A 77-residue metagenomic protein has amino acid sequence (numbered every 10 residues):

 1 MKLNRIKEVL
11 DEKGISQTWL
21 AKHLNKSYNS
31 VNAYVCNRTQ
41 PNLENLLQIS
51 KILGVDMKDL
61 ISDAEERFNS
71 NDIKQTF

Functional and structural regions predicted by a protein language model:
N4-H23: Short basic helix-loop element that most often maps to the first helix and adjoining turn of HTH DNA-binding modules
E8, G14, A33, D59-F77: Short, charged recognition helix plus adjacent turn of helix-turn-helix-like nucleic-acid-binding domains
T18, N29, K58: Key DNA-contact positions within bacterial/archaeal DNA-binding proteins
K22, A33, K51: Alpha-helical residues within the helix-turn-helix
N25-Q40: Recognition helix of helix-turn-helix/homeodomain-like DNA-binding domains that insert into the DNA major groove
E44-D59: DNA major-groove recognition helix of helix-turn-helix/homeodomain DNA-binding modules
